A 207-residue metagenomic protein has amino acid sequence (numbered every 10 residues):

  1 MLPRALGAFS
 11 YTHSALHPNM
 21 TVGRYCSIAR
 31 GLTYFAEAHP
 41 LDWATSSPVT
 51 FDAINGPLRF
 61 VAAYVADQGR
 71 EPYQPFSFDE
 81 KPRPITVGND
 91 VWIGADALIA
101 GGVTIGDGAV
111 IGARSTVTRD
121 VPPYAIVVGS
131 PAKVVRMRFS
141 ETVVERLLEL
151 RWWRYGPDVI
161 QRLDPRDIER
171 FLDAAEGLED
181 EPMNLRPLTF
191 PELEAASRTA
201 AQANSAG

Functional and structural regions predicted by a protein language model:
M1-V103: Flexible, glycine/small-residue-enriched loop-and-beta-strand segment within the central core of proteins
A38-H39, V121, M137-R138: Conserved catalytic-core motifs of eukaryotic protein kinase domains, centered on the activation segment
W92, G106, V110-G112, T116: A generic "structured core" feature
A132-K133: Activation segment
L150-R151, Y155-G156: C-terminal boundary and immediately downstream tail of ABC-type ATPase nucleotide-binding domains
D167-G207: C-terminal amphipathic helix plus adjacent low-complexity, charged tail appended to glycosyltransferase catalytic
